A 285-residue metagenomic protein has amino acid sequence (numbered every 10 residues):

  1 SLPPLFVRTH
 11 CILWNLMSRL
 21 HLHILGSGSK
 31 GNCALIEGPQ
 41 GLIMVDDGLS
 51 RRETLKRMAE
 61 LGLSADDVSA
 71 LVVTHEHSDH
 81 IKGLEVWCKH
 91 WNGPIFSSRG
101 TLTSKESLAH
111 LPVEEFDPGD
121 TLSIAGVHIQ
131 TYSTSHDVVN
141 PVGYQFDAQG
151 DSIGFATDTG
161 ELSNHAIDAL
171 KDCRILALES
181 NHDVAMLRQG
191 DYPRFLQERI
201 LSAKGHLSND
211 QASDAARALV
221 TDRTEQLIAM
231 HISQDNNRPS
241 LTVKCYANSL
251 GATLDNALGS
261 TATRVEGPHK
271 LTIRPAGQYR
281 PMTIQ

Functional and structural regions predicted by a protein language model:
S1-L16: N-terminal amphipathic/basic-hydrophobic helices that include classical n-h-c signal peptides and signal-anchor
I12-L61, V142-D158, I175: Conserved beta-strand hairpin/beta-sheet module of binuclear metal-dependent hydrolase folds, prominently
H23-A34, E76-L84, L102, T131: Structured catalytic core of nucleotide-sugar glycosyltransferases
V45-G48, S69-E76, F96-R99, G154-T157 (+3 more regions): Active-site neighborhood of phospho(di)ester-bond hydrolases with catalytic His/Asp-centered motifs
R51-S97: Active-site metal-binding motif and surrounding structural segment of the metallo-beta-lactamase
H77-I81, L102-S104, V138-V139, L162-N164 (+2 more regions): Active-site environment of divalent metal-dependent phosphoester hydrolases
S97-D151: Metallo-beta-lactamase
N164-A276: Cap/insert and terminal regions of metallo-dependent hydrolase folds
